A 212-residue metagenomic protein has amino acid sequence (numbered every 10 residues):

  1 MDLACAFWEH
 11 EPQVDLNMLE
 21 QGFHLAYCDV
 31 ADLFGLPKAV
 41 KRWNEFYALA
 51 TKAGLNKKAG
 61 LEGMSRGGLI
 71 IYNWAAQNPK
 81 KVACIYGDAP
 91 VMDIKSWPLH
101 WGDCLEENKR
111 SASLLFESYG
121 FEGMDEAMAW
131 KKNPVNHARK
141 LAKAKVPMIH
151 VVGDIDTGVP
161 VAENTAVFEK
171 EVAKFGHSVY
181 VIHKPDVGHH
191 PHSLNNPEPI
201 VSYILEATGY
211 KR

Functional and structural regions predicted by a protein language model:
M1-N17: Short, surface-exposed "cap/lid" segments of acyl-processing enzymes
D15-G35: Conserved alpha/beta-hydrolase
F34-G54: Alpha/beta-hydrolase active-site loop
G54-S65: Alpha/beta-hydrolase fold nucleophile elbow
G63-N73: Glycine-rich nucleophile elbow surrounding the catalytic serine of serine-hydrolase chemistry
N73-G123: Hydrolase active-site cap/lid region
S111-A162: The feature captures the conserved acid-bearing segment of alpha/beta-hydrolase catalytic domains
G158, E163-R212: C-terminal catalytic histidine-bearing segment of alpha/beta-hydrolase fold enzymes
